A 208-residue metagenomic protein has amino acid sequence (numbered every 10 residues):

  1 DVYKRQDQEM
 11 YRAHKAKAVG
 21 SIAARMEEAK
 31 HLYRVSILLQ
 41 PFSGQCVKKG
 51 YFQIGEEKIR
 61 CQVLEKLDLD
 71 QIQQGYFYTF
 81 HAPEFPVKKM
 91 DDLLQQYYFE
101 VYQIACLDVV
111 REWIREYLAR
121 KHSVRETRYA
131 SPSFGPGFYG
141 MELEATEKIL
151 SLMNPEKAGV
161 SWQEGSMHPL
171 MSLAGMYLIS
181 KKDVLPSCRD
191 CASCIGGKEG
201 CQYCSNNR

Functional and structural regions predicted by a protein language model:
D1-Y3: Short, small-residue-biased leader/transition segments that mark boundaries at the very start of proteins
R5-R12, K17-K49: Conserved glycine-centered beta->alpha loop in an early N-terminal alpha/beta scaffold
A16-A23, D108, L185-C188: Electropositive phosphate-/nucleotide-binding environments in soluble metabolic enzymes
L32-L94: A glycine-rich, hydrophobic loop/mini-helix early in the fold
L69-Y139: Conserved mixed alpha/beta catalytic, RNA-binding, or beta-rich assembly cores of soluble enzyme, regulatory
A130-L185: Short, hydrophobic/π-rich interface segment
A174-R208: Cysteine-cluster motifs in flexible loop/terminal segments that predominantly coordinate metals
